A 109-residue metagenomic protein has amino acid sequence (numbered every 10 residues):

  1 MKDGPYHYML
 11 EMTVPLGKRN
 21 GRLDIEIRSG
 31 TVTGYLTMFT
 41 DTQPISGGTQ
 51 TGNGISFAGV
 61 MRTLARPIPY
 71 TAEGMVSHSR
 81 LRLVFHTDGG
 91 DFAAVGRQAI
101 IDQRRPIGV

Functional and structural regions predicted by a protein language model:
M1-S77, R82-V109: Central antiparallel beta-sheet cores of small beta-barrel/beta-sandwich binding domains
